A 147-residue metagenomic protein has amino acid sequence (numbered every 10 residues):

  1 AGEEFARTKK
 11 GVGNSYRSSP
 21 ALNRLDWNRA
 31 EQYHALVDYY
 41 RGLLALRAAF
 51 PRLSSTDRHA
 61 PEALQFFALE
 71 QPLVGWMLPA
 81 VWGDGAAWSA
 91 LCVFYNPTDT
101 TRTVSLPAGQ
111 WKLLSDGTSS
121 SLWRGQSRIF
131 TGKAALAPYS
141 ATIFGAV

Functional and structural regions predicted by a protein language model:
A1-V147: Carbohydrate-interacting/catalytic domains
